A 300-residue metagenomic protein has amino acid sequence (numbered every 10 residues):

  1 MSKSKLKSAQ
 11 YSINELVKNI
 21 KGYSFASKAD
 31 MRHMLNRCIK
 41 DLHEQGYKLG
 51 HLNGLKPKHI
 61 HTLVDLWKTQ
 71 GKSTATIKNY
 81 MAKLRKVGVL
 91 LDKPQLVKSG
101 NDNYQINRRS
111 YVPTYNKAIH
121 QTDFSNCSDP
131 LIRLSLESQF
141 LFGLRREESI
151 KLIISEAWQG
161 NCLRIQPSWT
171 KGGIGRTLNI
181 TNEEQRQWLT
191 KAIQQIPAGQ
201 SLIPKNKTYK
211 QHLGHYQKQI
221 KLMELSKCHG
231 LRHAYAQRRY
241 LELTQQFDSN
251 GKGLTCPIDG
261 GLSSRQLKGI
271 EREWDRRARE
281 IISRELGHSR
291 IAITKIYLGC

Functional and structural regions predicted by a protein language model:
N14-N107: N-terminal core-binding DNA-recognition domain of tyrosine recombinases/integrases
G54-K58, Q187-P197, T294-C300: C-terminal/domain-terminus segments
G100-L131, E137-L144, L152-S155: Long, amphipathic, Lys/Arg-enriched alpha-helical "connector/arm" segment
S138-K151, E242-F247, L286-S289: A short, glycine-centered helix-capping/turn motif at helix boundaries that positions DNA-contacting or catalytic
K151-K191: Conserved tyrosine-mediated DNA breakage-rejoining catalytic core shared by Y-recombinases
L163-S168, G261-C300: Short functional hotspots where side chains directly engage DNA or cofactors
T181-Q245: Active-site/catalytic core of tyrosine-dependent DNA strand-transfer enzymes
E224-R276, H288: Short basic/aromatic active-site micro-motif
